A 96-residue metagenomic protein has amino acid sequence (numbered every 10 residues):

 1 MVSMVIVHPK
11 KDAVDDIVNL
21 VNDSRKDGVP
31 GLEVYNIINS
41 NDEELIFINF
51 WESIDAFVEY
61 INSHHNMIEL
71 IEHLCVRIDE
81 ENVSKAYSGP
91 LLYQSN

Functional and structural regions predicted by a protein language model:
M1-M4: Extreme N-terminal starter segment of soluble prokaryotic enzymes
I6-V18: Short, surface-exposed ligand-recognition loops at beta-strand->loop->(often short) alpha-helix junctions that present
H8, I48-F50: Short hydrophobic/aromatic beta-strand micro-patches that form the beta-sheet surface supporting nucleotide- or nucleic
D16-G28: Short amphipathic alpha-helix segments
K26-Y35, F50-S84: An amphipathic, aromatic/His-enriched active-site/gating alpha helix that lines ligand/cofactor pockets
I37-D42: A short beta-turn/loop motif at secondary-structure boundaries
E43-F47: A generic structural motif
A86-N96: Short, low-order "capping/linker" segments at domain edges
